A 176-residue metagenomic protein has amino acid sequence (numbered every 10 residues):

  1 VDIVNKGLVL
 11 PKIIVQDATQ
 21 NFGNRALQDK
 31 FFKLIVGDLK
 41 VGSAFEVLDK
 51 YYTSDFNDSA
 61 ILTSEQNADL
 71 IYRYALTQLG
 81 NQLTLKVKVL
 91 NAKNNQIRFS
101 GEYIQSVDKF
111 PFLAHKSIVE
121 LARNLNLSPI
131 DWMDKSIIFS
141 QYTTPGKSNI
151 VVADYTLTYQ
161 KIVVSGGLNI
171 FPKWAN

Functional and structural regions predicted by a protein language model:
V1-L10, K93-I162: C-terminal/domain-edge helix-coil "capping" segments
I3-L62: Short beta-strand->alpha-helix linker/helix-N-cap micro-motif that forms a surface specificity/interaction loop
L8-V15, A26, G42, E65-I71 (+3 more regions): Extracytoplasmic
K12-Q16, L34, D38, E46-L48 (+4 more regions): Soluble periplasmic/extracytoplasmic beta-strand elements of cell-envelope proteins
Q16, V163-S165: Residue-level detector of conserved, well-ordered beta-strand and adjacent loop positions that form binding/recognition
I35, L39, S43, G80 (+2 more regions): Sec/Tat-exported extracytoplasmic proteins
S59-I118: Amphipathic beta-strand/beta-sheet edge segments enriched in Tyr/Trp
I130, G167-N176: Conserved beta-propeller blade repeats
